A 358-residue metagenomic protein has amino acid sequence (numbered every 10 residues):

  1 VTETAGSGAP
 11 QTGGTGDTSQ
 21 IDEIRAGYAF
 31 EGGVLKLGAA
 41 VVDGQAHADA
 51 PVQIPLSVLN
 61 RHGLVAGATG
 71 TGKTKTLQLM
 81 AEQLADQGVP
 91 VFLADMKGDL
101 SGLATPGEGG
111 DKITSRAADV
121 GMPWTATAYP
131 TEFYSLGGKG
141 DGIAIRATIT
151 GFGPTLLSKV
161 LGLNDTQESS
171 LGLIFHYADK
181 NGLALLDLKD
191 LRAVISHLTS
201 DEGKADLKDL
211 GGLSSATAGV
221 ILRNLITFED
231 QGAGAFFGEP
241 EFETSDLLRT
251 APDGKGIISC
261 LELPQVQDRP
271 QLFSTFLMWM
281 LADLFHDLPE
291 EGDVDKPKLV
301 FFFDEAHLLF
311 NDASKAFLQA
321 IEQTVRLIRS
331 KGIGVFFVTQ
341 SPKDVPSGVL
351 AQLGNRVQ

Functional and structural regions predicted by a protein language model:
V1-A68, K75-Q83, Q87, V91-F92 (+5 more regions): Basic- and hydrophobic-enriched, low-structure N-terminal and domain-boundary segments that flank ATP-binding catalytic
G63, S259, F336: Conserved beta-strand position immediately N-terminal to the Walker
T69-T74, V338-Q340: Ser/Thr-glycine-rich phosphate-binding loops at phosphate-binding pockets of nucleotides, nucleotide cofactors
E82-Q83, G88-P90, G98-R326: P-loop NTPase motor domains
A94, F302-F303, V338-T339: Hydrophobic residues in beta-strands of the RecA-like P-loop NTPase core, especially within AAA+ ATPase
I328-K331: Glycine-rich and small/hydrophobic secondary-structure elements
S341-V349: Short, glycine/polar-rich helix-capping loops at beta-to-alpha or helix-loop-helix junctions that flank or form
G348-Q358: A short helix-turn-beta junction within AAA+ P-loop NTPase domains corresponding to the substrate/partner-engaging
